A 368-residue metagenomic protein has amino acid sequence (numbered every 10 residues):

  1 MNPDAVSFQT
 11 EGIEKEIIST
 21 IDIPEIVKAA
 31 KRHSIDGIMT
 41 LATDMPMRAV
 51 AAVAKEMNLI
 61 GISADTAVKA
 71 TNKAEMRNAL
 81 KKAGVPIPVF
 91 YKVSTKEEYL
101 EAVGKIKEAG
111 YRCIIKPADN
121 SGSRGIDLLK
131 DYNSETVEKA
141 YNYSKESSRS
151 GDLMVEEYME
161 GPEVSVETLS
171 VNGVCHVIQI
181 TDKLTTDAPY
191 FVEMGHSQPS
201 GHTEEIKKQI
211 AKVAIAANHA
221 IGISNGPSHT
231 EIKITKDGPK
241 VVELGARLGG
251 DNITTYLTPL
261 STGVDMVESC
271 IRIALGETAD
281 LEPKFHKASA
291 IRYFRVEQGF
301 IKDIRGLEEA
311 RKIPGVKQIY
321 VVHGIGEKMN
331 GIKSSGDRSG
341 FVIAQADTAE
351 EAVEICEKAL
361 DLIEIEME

Functional and structural regions predicted by a protein language model:
M1-T66, T71, E97, V296 (+3 more regions): ATP-binding N-terminal substructure of ATP-dependent carboxylate-amine bond-forming enzymes
K55-E56, I60-G125, K130: A conserved helix-loop-beta module that forms one wall/lid of the active-site cleft in ATP-utilizing catalytic domains
E101, S134-E138, G299-I304, T348-E354: Short, conserved charged micro-motifs
I126-P239, L248: Internal nucleotide-binding/catalytic subdomain
D127, E157, P259, S339-A346: Short, well-ordered beta-strand elements within core beta-sheets of diverse protein domains
K130-D131, T168, F294-E297, V342-D347: Short beta-strand-to-loop capping motifs
K208-T230, T235-K236, G245-K302: Active-site "cap" helix and flanking loop/linker of ATP-utilizing ligase/carboxylase catalytic domains
F294-K328: Glycine-rich active-site loop/lid that clamps phosphate-bearing ligands
